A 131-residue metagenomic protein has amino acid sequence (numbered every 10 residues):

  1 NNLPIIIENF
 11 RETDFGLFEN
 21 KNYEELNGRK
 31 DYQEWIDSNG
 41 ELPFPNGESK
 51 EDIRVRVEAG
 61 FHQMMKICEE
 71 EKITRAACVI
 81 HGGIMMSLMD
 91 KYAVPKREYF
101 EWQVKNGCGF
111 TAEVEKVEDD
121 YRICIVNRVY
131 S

Functional and structural regions predicted by a protein language model:
N1-D31: Phosphate-coordination/substrate-recognition cap region in phosphate-metabolizing enzymes
N1-N9, D90, E113-S131: Conserved histidine-centered catalytic loops in small-molecule metabolism enzymes
Y23-D37, E118-S131: A polyampholytic, Gly/Pro-enriched intrinsically disordered region
L26, I53-R54: Conserved anionic group-binding/transfer micro-motifs
Q33-D52: Short glycine/proline- and acidic residue-enriched helix-loop micro-motifs that form flexible lids or anion-recognition
M64-T74: Glycine-rich phosphate-binding loop signature in dinucleotide/nucleotide-binding domains
I73-G82: Generic beta-sheet signal
A93-I123: Domain-level recognition of soluble alpha/beta enzyme cores, biased toward histidine phosphatases/phosphomutases
